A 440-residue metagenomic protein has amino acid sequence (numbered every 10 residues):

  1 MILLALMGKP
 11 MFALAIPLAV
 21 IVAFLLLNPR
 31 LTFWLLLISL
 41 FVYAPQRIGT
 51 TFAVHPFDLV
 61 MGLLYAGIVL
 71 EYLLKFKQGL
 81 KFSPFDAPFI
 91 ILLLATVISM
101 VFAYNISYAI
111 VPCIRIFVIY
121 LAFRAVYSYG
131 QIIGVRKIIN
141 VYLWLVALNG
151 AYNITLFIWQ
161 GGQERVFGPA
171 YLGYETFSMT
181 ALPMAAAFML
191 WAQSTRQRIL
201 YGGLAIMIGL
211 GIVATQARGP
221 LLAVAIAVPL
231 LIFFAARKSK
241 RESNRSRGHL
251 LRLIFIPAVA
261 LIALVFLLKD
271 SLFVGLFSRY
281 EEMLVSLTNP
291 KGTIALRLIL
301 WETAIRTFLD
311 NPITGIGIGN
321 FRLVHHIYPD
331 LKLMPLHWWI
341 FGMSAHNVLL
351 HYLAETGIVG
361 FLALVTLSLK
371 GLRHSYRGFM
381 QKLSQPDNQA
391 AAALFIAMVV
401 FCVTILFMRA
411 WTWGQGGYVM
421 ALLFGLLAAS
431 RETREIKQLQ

Functional and structural regions predicted by a protein language model:
M1, P17-V22, Y65, I90-V101 (+9 more regions): Alpha-helical transmembrane segments of multi-pass inner-membrane proteins
M1-V97, Y129-N140, L190-I199, S243-L253 (+3 more regions): Transmembrane signal-anchor hairpin modules in multi-pass inner-membrane enzymes, especially those that act on
M7-G8, L25-N28, L210-A217, L353-T356 (+1 more regions): Transmembrane helix irregularities
M7-M11, T51-V60, V111-C113, F167-A181 (+4 more regions): Membrane-interface micro-motifs in multi-pass membrane enzymes
V228-P229, L367-K370, A392-Q440: Transmembrane alpha-helices of multi-pass inner-membrane enzymes
E242-L250, L264-T303, L323, I340: Flexible juxtamembrane loops connecting transmembrane helices in multi-pass membrane enzymes that build or modify
L287-E302, T314-T356: Long extracytoplasmic/lumenal interhelical loops at the membrane interface of multi-pass membrane proteins
G357-S368: Hydrophobic alpha-helical transmembrane segments
